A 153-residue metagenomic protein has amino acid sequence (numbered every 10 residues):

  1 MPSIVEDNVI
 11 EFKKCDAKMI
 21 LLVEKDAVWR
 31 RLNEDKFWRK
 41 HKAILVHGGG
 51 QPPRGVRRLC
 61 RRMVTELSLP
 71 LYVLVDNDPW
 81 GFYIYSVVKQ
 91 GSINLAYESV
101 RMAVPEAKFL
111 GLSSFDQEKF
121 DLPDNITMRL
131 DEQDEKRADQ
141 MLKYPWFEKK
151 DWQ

Functional and structural regions predicted by a protein language model:
M1-P70, P79-Q153: Nucleic-acid enzyme cleavage-core boundary/entry regions
D76: Structured beta-strand/turn binding interfaces of compact recognition modules in eukaryotic regulators
